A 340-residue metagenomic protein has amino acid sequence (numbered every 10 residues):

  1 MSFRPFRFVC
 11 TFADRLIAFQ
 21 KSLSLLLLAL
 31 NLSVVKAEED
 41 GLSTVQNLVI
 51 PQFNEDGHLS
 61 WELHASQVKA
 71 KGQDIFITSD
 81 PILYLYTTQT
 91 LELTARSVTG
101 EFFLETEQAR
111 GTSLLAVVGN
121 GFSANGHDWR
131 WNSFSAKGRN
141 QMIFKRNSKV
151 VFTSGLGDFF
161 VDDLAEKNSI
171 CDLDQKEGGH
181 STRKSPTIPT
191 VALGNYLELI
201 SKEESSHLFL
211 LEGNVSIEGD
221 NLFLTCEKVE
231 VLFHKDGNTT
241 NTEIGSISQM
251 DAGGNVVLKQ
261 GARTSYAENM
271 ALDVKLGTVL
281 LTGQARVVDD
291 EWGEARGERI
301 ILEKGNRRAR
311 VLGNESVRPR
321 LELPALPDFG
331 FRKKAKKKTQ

Functional and structural regions predicted by a protein language model:
M1-Q340: Mature-chain termini and adjacent capping regions
